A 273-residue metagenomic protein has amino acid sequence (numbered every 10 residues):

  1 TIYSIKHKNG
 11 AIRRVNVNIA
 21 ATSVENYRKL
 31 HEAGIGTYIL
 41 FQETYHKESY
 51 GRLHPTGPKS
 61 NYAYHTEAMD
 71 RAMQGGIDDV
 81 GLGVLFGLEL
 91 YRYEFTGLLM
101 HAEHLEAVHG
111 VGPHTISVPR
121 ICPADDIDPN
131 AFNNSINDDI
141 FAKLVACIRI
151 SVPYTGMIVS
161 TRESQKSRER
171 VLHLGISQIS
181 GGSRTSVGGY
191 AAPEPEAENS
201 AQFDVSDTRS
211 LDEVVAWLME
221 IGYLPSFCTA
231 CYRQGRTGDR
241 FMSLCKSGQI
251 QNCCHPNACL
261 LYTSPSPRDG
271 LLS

Functional and structural regions predicted by a protein language model:
T1-A72, D79-G81, G110-S117: Core AdoMet radical
G36-T37, Q42, A63-I127, D138-K166 (+3 more regions): Conserved C-terminal portion of the radical SAM core fold that forms the substrate/S-adenosylmethionine-binding
S49-G51, G188-E196: Short, charged, surface-exposed secondary-structure boundary motifs
L53-K59, N130-N134, S200: Short glycine-enriched, charge-decorated loop/helix-capping segments at active-site entrances that position
A192-D207: C-terminal helical cap(s) of enzyme catalytic domains, especially alpha/beta-barrels
I221, C231-R240, G248-Q249: Charged, amphipathic alpha-helical linkers/stalks
Y262-P267: Conserved small/polar residues in nucleotide/adenosyl-binding loops
